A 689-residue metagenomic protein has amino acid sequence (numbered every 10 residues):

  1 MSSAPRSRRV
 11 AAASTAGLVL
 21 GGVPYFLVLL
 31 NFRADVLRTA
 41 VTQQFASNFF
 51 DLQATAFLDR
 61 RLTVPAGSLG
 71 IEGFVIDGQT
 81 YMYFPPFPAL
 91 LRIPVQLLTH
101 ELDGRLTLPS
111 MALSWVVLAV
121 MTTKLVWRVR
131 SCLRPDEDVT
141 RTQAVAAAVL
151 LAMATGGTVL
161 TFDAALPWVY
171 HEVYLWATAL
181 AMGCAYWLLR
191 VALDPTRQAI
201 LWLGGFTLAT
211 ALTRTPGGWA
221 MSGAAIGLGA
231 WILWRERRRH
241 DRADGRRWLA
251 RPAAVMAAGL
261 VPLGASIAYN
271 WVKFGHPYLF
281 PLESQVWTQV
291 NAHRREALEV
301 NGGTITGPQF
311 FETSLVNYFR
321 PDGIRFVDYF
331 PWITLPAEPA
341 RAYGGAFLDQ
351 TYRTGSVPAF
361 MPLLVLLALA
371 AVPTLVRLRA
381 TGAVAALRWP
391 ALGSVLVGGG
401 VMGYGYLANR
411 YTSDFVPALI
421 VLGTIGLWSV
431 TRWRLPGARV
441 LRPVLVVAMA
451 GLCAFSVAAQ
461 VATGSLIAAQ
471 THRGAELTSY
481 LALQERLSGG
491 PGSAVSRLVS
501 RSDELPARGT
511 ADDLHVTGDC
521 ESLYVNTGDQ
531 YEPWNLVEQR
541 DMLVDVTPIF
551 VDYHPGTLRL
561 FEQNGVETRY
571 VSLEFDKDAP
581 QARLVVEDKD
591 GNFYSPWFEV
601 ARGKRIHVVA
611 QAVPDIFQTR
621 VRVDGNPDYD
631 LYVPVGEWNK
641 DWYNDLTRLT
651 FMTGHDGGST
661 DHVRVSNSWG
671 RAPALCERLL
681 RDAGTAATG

Functional and structural regions predicted by a protein language model:
M1-F45, R141-L150, A243-A258, G689: Start-transfer (signal-anchor) and selected internal transmembrane alpha helices of multi-pass inner/ER membrane
R105-E137, M182-W187: Transmembrane-helix motifs of polytopic, lipid-linked glycan transferases
A144-L151, S222, A253-G264, G382-V395 (+1 more regions): Signature aromatic-anchored transmembrane alpha helix within multi-pass, membrane-resident enzymes that catalyze glycan
L150-L151, A199-R214, M221, A258-S266: Membrane-interface alpha helices of multi-pass inner-membrane proteins
W176-L193, W202-T207, M221-G223, G229-W231 (+1 more regions): Specific aromatic-rich, kink-prone transmembrane helix
I324-V384: Hydrophobic, aromatic-rich transmembrane alpha-helices and their immediate juxtamembrane boundary segments
V586-A610: Short, aromatic/His-centered strand-loop micro-motif at the edge of beta-sheets
D630-N667: Flexible glycan-contacting loops in extracellular carbohydrate-active proteins
